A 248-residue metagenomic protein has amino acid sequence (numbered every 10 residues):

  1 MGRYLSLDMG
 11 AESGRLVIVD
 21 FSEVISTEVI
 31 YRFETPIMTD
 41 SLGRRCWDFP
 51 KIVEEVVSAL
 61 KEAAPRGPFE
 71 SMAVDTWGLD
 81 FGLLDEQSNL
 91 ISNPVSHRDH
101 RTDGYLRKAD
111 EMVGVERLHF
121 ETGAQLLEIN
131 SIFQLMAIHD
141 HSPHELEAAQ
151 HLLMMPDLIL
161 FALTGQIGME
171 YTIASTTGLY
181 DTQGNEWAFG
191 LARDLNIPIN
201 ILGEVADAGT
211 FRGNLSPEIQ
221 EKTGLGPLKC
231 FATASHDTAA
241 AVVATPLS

Functional and structural regions predicted by a protein language model:
M1-S92, F120, E204, Q220-C230: N-terminal glycine/serine-rich phosphate-binding loop of ATP-dependent small-molecule kinases, especially carbohydrate
M9-A11, H119-T238: Gly/Ser/Thr-rich active-site cleft segment
G14, T76-L79, I132, T238-V242: Short glycine/serine/threonine-rich phosphate/pyrophosphate-binding segments that cradle anionic phosphate groups
V53-K61, L135, H236-A240: Short, hydrophobic/amphipathic alpha-helical packing segments that form internal helix faces or helix-helix interfaces
N89, G104, H144-L146: Short helix-loop capping/hinge motifs at secondary-structure junctions, enriched in acidic/polar residues
D99: Carbohydrate-associated surface elements
D103-G114: Hinge/lid segment of periplasmic solute-binding proteins
V243-S248: Alpha-helix C-terminal capping segments
